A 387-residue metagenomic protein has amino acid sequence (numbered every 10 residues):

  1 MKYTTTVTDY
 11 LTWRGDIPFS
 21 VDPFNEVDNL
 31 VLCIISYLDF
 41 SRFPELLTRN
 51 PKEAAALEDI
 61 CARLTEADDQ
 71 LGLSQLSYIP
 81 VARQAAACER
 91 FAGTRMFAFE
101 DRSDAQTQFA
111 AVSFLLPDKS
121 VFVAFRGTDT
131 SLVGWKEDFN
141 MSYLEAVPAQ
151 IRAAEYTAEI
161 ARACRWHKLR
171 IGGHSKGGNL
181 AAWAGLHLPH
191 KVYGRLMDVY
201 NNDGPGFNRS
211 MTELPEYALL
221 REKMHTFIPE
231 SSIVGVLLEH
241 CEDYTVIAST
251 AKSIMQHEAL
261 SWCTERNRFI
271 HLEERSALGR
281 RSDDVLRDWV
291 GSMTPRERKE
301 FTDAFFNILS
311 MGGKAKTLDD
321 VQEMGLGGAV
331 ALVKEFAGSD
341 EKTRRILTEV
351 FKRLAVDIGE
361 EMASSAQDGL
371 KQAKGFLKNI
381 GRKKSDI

Functional and structural regions predicted by a protein language model:
M1-V27, L32-P44, P51-A111, L116-V121 (+3 more regions): Alpha/beta hydrolase fold serine-hydrolase catalytic domain that processes acyl esters and thioesters
G172-G177, A181: Gly/Ala-rich beta-loop-alpha elbow adjacent to hydrolase catalytic centers
A181-H190: Short glycine-enriched nucleophile-adjacent loop and the immediately C-terminal alpha-helix near the catalytic center
